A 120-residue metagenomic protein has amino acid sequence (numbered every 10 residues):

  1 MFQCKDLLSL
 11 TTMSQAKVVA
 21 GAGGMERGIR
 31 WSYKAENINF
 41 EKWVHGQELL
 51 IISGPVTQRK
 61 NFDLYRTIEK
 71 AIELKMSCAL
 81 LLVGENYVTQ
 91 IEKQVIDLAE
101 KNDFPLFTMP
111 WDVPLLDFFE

Functional and structural regions predicted by a protein language model:
M1-E120: Alpha-helical/coil-rich non-catalytic "connector" segments in signaling and regulatory proteins
